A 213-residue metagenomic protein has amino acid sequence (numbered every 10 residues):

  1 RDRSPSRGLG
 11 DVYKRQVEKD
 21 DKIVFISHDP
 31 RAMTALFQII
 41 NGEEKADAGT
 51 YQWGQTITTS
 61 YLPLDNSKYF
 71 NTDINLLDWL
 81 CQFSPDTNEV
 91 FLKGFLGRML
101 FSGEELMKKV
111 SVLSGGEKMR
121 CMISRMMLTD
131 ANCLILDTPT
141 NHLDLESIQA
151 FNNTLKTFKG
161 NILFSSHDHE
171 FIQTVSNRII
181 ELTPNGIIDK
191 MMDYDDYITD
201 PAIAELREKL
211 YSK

Functional and structural regions predicted by a protein language model:
R1, S6-K213: ABC ATP-binding cassette signature C-motif
